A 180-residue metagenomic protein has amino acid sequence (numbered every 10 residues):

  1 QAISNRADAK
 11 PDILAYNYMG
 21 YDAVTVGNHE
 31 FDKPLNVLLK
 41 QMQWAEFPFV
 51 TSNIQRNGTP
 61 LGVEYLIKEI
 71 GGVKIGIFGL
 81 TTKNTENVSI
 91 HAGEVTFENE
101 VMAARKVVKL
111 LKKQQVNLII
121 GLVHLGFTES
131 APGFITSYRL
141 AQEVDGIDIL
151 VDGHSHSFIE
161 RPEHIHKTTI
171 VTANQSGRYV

Functional and structural regions predicted by a protein language model:
Q1-V180: Acidic, metal/ion-coordinating pockets
